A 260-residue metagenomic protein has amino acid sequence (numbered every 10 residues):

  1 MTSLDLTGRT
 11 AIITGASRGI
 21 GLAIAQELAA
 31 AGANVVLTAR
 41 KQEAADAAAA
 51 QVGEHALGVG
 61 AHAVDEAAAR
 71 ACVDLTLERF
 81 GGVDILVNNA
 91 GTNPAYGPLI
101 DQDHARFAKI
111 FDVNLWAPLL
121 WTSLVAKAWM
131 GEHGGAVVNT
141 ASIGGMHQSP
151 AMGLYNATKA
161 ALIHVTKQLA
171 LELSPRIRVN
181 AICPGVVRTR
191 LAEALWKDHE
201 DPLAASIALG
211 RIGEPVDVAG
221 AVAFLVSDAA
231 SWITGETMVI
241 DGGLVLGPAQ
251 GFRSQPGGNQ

Functional and structural regions predicted by a protein language model:
T2, N93-Y96, H147, A223 (+1 more regions): Short C-terminal tail/terminal secondary-structure segment of NAD(P)H-dependent dehydrogenase/reductase domains
T10, S17-R18: Conserved glycine-rich cofactor-binding loop
G97-L99, D103-F111, L203: Substrate-binding pocket helix/loop in short-chain dehydrogenase/reductase
T122, T158, T166: Active-site helix of classical SDR
K127, A170-P175, S231: Alpha-helical segment proximal to the catalytic Tyr-Lys
S142: Residue(s) in the substrate-gating loop at a strand-loop-helix junction that position the organic substrate next
A181, D201-I233, I240-G242: C-terminal helical subdomain
